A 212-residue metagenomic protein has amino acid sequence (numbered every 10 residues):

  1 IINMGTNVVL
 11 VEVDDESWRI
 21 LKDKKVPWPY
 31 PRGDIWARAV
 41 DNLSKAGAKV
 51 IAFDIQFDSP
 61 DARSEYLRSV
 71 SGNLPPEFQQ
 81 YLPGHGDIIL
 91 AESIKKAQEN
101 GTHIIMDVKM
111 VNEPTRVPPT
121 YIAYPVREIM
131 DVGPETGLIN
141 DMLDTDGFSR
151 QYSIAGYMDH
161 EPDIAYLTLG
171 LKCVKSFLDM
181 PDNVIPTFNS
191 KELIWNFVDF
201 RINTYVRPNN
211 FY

Functional and structural regions predicted by a protein language model:
I1-P208: Non-transmembrane functional regions of envelope-associated proteins
F211-Y212: Active-site Gly/Thr loop motif
